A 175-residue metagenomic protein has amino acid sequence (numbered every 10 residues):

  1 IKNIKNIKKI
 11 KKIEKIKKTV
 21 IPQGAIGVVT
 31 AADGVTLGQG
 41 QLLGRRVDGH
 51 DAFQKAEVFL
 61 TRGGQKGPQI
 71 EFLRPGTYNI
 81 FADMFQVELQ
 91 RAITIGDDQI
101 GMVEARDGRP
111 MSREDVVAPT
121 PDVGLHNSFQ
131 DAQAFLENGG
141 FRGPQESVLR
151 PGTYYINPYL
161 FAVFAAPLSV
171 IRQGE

Functional and structural regions predicted by a protein language model:
I1-E175: Interfacial loop/beta elements and low-complexity acidic/Ser/Thr-rich segments of macromolecular assembly/processing
